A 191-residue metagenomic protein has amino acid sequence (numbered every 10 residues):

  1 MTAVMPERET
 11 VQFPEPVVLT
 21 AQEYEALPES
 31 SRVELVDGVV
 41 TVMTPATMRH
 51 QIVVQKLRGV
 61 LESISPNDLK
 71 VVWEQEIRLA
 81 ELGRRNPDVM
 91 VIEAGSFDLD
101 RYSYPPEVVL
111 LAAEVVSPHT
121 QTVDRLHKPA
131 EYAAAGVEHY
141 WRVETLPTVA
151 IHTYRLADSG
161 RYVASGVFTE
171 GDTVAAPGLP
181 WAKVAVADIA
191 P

Functional and structural regions predicted by a protein language model:
M1-P191: Gly/Pro/Ser/Thr-rich low-complexity, intrinsically disordered segments predominantly at protein N-termini
